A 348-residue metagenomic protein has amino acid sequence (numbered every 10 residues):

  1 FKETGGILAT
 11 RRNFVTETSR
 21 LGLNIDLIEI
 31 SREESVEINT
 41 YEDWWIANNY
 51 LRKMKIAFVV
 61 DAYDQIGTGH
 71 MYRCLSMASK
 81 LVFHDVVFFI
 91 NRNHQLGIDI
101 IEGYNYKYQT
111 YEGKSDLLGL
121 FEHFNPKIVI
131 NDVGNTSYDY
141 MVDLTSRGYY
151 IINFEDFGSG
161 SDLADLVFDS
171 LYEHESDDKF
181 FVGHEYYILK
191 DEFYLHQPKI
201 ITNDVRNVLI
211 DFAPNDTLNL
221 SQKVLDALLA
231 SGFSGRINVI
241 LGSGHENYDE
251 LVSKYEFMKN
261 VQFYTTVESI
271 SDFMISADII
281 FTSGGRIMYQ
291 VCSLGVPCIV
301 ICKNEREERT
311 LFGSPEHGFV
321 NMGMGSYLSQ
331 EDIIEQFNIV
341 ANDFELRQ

Functional and structural regions predicted by a protein language model:
F1-D26: Conserved core of the sugar-phosphate nucleotidyltransferase
N24, I28-I46, A164-N219, G244: A nucleotide-sugar donor-handling region in carbohydrate enzymes
Y63-Q65, R73, M77-K80, I90-D177: Active-site and donor-binding regions of nucleotide-sugar-utilizing enzymes
H94, R206-S276: Donor-nucleotide binding loops and adjacent catalytic segments primarily of GT-B fold Leloir glycosyltransferases
Y111, K259-T266, N321-M324: Active-site donor-binding acidic/aromatic loop of nucleotide-activated sugar and phosphosugar transferases involved
I275-R286: Acidic donor-binding loop of glycosyltransferase active sites
I280-T282, P297-R306: Short hydrophobic beta-strand element within catalytic cores of glycosyltransferases and related nucleotide-activated
G325-Q348: Conserved donor-nucleotide binding/catalytic region of nucleotide-linked donor-dependent transferases
